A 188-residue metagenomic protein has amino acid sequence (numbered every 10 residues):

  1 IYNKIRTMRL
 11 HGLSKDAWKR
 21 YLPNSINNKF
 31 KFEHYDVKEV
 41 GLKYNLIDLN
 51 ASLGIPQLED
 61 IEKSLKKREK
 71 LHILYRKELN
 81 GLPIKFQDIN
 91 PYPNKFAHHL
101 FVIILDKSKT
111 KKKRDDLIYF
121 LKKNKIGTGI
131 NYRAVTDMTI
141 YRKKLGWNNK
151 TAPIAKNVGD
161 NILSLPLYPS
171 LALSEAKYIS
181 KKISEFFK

Functional and structural regions predicted by a protein language model:
I1-K188: PLP-dependent aminotransferase class I/II
